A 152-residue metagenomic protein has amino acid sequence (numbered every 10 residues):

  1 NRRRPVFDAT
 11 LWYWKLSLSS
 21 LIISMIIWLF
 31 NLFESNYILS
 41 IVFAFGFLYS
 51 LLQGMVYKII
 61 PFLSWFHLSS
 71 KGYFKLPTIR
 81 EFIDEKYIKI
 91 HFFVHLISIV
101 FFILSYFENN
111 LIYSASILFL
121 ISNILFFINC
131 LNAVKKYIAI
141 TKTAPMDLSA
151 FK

Functional and structural regions predicted by a protein language model:
N1-K152: Hydrophobic alpha-helical transmembrane segments of multi-pass integral membrane proteins
